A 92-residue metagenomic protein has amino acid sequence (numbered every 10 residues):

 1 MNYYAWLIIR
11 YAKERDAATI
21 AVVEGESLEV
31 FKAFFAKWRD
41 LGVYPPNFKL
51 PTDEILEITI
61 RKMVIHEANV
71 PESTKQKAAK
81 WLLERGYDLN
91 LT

Functional and structural regions predicted by a protein language model:
N2-I60, H66, Y87-T92: Long, non-catalytic architectural segments outside compact domain cores
A78-A79: Conserved hydrophobic register position within alpha-solenoid helical repeats
